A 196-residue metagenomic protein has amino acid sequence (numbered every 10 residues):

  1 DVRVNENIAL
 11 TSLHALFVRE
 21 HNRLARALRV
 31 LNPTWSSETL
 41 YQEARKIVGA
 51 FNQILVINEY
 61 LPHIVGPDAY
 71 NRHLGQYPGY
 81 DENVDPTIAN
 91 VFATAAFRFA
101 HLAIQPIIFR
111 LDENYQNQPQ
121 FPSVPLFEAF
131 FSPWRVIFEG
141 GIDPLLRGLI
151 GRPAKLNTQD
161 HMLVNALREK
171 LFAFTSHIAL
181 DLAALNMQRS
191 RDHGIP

Functional and structural regions predicted by a protein language model:
D1-P196: Long, well-ordered alpha/beta core segments of mature domains
